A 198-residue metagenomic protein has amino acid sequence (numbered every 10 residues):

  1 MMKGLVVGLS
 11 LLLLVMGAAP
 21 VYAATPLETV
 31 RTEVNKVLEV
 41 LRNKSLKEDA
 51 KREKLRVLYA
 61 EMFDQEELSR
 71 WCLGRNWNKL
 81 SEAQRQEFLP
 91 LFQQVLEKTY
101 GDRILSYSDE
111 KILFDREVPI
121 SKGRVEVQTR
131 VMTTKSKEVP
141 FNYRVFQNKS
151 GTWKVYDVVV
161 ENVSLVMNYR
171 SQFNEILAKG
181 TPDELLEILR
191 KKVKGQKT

Functional and structural regions predicted by a protein language model:
M1-L9: Bacterial N-terminal signal peptides that target proteins for export
G8-G17: Bacterial N-terminal signal peptides
G17-A23: Sec/Tat signal peptide C-region and signal peptidase I cleavage site
T25-Y100: Early exported N-terminus immediately downstream of N-terminal targeting peptides
F92, R116-P119, R130-T133, V145-Q147 (+1 more regions): A mature extracytoplasmic/lumenal domain signature
K98-V139, E187, K192-T198: Surface-exposed, charged secondary-structure patches
P140-M167: Short beta-strand edge/turn micro-motifs at domain boundaries
D157-T198: Low-complexity, intrinsically disordered terminal/linker segments enriched in charged and Gly/Pro repeats
